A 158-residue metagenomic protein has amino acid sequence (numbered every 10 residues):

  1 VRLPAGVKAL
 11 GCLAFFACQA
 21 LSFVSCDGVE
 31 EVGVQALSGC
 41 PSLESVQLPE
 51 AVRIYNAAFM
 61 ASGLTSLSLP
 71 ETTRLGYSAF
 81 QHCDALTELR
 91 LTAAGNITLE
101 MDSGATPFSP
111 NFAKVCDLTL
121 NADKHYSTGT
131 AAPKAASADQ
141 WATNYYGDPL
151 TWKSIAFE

Functional and structural regions predicted by a protein language model:
V1-A9, C18-E31, C40-R53, S62-R74 (+3 more regions): Structural signature of tandem-repeat unit edges
G11-F16, G33-S38, Y55-A58, G76-A79 (+1 more regions): Consensus positions within tandem repeat domains that build extended binding/scaffold surfaces
Y55, Y77, Y126, Y145-Y146: Sequence-level detector for tyrosine residue identity
D102-N111, T128-P149: Short, aromatic/basic amphipathic alpha-helical patches
